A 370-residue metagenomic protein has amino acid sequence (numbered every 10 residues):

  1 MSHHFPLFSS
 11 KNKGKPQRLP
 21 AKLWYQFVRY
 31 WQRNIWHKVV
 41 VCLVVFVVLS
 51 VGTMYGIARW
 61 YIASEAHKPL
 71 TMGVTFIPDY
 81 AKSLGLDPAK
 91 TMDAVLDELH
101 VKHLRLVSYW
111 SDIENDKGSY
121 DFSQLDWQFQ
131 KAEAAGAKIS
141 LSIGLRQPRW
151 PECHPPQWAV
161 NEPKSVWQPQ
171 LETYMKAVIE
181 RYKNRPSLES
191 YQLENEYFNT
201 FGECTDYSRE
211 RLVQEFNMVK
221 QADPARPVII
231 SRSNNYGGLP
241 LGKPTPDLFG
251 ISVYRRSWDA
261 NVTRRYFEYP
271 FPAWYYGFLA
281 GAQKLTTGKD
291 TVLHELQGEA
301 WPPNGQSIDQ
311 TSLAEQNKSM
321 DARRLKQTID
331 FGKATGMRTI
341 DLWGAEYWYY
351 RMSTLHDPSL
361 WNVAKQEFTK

Functional and structural regions predicted by a protein language model:
L19-V51: N-terminal Sec-pathway targeting helices
G52-K102, V107: Boundary/entry segment of secreted carbohydrate-active catalytic domains
L70-F76, L104-L106, I139-I143, E189-L193 (+4 more regions): Hydrophobic faces of well-ordered beta-strands that scaffold small-molecule active sites in alpha/beta enzyme cores
K82-E98, Q170-R181, S233-G242, D321-F331: Short, acidic/polar
A89-A159, E203-I229, P244, L360: Aromatic-lined substrate-binding rim segments of carbohydrate-active enzymes
R146, L171-D206, D341: Active-site groove signature of glycoside hydrolases
E189, D290-K370: Substrate-binding cleft of secreted/luminal carbohydrate-active enzymes
A225-I229, S233-Q306, L355, S359-V363: Glycoside hydrolase catalytic-domain groove-lining segments
